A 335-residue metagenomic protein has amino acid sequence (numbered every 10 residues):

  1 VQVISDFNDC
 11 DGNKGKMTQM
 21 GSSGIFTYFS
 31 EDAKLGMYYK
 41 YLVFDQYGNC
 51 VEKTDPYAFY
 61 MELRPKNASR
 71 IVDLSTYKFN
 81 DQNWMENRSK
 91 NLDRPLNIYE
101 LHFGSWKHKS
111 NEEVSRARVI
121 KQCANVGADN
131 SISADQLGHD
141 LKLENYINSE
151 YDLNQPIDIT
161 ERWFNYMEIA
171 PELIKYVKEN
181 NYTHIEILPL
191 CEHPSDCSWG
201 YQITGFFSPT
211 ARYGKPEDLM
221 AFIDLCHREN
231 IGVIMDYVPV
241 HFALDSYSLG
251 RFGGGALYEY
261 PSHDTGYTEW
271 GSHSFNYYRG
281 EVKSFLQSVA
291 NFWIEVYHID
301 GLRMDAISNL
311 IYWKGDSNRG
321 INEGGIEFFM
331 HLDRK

Functional and structural regions predicted by a protein language model:
Q2-I4: Beta-strand signatures of extracellular beta-sandwich domains
D6-D11, Q46: Change "in extracellular beta-sheet-rich domains … of secreted and cell-surface proteins" to "in beta-sheet-rich domains
M20-P156: The feature marks proteins involved in alpha-glucan
Y41, L101, V177, I187 (+5 more regions): Conserved, mostly hydrophobic/aromatic
L96, K178-I185, R228-I234, I299-D300: Loop/turn elements at helix/coil->beta-strand transitions in domains of secreted/extracellular proteins
G104, L190-E192, V238-F242, I307-N309: Active-site beta-loop-alpha junctions enriched in small/polar residues
H108-N111, S115, K121, D135-D140 (+5 more regions): Aromatic-lined carbohydrate-binding/catalytic grooves of carbohydrate-active enzymes
D218, R228-E229, L244-K335: Active-site neighborhood of glycoside hydrolase catalytic domains
